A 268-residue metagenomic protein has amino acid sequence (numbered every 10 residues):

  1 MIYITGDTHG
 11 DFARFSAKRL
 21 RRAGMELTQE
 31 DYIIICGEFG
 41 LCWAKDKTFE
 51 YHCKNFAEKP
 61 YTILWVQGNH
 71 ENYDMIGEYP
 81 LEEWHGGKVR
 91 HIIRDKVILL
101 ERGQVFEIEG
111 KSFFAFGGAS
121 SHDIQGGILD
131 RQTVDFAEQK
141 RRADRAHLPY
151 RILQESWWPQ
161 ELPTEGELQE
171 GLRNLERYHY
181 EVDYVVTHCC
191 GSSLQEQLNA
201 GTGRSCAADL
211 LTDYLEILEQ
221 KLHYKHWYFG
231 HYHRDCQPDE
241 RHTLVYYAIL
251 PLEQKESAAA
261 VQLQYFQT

Functional and structural regions predicted by a protein language model:
M1-Y3, Q104-A115, Y184, D239-T243: Beta-strand-turn-beta hairpins that frame and shape the catalytic cleft of phosphate-ester-processing enzymes
T5, G10-I108, R204-L215, W227: Core catalytic region of metal-dependent phosphoesterases/phosphodiesterases, especially metallo-beta-lactamase-like
H9-G10, G40-C42, H70-N72, G118-H122 (+3 more regions): Short, solvent-exposed loop/turn segments at secondary-structure junctions
R14-F15, A44-D46, M75-G77, Q125 (+2 more regions): Short glycine-/acidic-enriched loop or helix-start segments at secondary-structure transitions that form or flank
T62-V66, H85, V89-H91, D95 (+1 more regions): Conserved beta-sheet core of the metallophosphoesterase superfamily
E109-C206: Active-site-proximal loop/helix segment associated with metal-binding centers of metalloenzymes
